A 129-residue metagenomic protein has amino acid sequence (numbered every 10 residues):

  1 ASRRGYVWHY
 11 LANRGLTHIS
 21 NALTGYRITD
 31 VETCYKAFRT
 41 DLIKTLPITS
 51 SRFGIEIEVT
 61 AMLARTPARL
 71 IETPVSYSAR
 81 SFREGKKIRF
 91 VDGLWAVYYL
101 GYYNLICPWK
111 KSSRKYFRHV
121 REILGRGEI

Functional and structural regions predicted by a protein language model:
A1-F53, R80-V97: Acceptor/aglycone-binding surface of glycosyltransferases and processive sugar-polymer synthases
R4, D30-V31, E72, W109 (+1 more regions): Short, hydrophobic secondary-structure boundary micro-motifs
N21-T24, R65, Y102, I106: Residues at helix-coil transition
Y26-R27, I48-S51, T60-S78: Catalytic donor-sugar/metal-binding loop of nucleotide-sugar-dependent glycosyltransferases
C34, V59-T60: Short, hydrophobic alpha-helical packing/hinge segments within bilobed ligand-binding/sensory domains
L42, Y98-I129: Terminal low-complexity segments of carbohydrate-biosynthetic enzymes
E56: Short-chain dehydrogenase/reductase
T66-P67, A96-Y99: Short alpha-helical scaffold segments that flank and stabilize functional sites
